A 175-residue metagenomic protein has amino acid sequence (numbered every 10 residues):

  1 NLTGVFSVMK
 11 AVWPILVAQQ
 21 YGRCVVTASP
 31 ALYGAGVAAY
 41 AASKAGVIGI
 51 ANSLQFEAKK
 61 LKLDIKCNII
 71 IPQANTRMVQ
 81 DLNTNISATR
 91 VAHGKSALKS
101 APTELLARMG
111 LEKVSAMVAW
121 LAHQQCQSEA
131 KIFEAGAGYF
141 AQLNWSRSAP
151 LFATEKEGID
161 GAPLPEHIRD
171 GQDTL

Functional and structural regions predicted by a protein language model:
V5, S43-A51, V114, G161: Amphipathic alpha-helical segments in well-structured domains
S7-V12, I50-A51, M117, L121: Hydrophobic positions on the long internal alpha-helix of Rossmann-like NAD(P)-dependent oxidoreductase domains
A11-Q20, Q124: A short helix-coil junction within the Rossmann-fold of NAD(P)-dependent oxidoreductases
V17, R23-N52, F56-K60, I71-A107 (+1 more regions): Catalytic loop of short-chain dehydrogenase/reductase
K66-A74, A122, E134-G136: Conserved SDR Rossmann-fold cofactor-binding beta-strand/turn motif
V91-L175: C-terminal helical subdomain
